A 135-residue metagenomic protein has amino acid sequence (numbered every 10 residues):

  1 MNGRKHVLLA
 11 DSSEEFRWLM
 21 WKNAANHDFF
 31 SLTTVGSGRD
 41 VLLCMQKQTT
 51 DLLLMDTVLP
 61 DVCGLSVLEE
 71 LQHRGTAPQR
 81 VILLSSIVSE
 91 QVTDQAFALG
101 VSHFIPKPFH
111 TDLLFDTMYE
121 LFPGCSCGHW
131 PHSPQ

Functional and structural regions predicted by a protein language model:
E14-T33: Two-component/phosphorelay signaling modules centered on CheY-like receiver
T34-L52: Acidic, metal-coordinating helix/loop segments flanking the phosphotransfer/catalytic sites of two-component signaling
S37, C63-S66: Acidic catalytic/metal-coordinating carboxylates
L43, L65-A77: Short amphipathic alpha-helix used as the core "switch/output" element in two-component signaling
D56-T57, S85: Active-site residues of response regulator receiver
P60, S89, P108: The feature encodes the CheY-like receiver
S66, V88-H103: Alpha4 helix (beta4-alpha4-beta5 surface) of REC/receiver domains from two-component response regulators
F109-Y119: C-terminal output helix
